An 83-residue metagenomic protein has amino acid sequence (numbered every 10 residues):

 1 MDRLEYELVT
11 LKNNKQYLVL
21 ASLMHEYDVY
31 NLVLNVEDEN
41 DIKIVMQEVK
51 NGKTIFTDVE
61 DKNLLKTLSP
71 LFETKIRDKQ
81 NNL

Functional and structural regions predicted by a protein language model:
M1, L32, N81-L83: A mid-sequence interfacial segment
M1-V29: Short, charged/polar N-terminal "headpieces" of proteins
N14-Q16, N40-I42, T54: Short, mixed charged/polar active-site loops that provide acid/base catalysis or chelate metal/phosphate cofactors
M24-E26, D38-E39, K50-N51: Short strand-connecting beta-turns/loops that link adjacent beta-strands
H25-Y27, D41, L64-T67: A short local loop/turn or secondary-structure capping micro-motif enriched for an aromatic residue
V29-N31, K53-T54: Hydrophobic residues embedded in beta-strands of well-ordered beta-sheets
N31-E48: A short, structured beta-strand/loop element
G52-L83: C-terminal structural segments of small proteins and small subunits
